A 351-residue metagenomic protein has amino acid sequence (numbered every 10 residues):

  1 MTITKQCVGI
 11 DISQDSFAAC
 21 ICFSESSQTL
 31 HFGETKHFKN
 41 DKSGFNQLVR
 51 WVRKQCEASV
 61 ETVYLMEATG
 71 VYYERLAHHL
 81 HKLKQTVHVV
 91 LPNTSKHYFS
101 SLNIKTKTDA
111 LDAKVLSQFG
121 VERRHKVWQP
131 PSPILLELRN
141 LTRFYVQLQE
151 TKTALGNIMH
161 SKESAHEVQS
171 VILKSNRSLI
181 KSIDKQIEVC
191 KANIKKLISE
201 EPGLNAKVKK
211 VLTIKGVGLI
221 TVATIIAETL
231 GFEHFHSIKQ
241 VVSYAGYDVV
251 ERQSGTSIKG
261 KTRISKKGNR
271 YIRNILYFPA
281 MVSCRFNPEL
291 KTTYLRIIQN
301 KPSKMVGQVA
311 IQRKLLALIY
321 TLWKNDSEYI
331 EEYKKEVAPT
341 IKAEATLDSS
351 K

Functional and structural regions predicted by a protein language model:
T2-S24, L116: Gly/Thr-rich phosphate-binding beta-strand-loop-beta motif of the actin/hexokinase/Hsp70
S26-S59, V63: Nucleic-acid-processing active sites and adjacent nucleic-acid-binding tracks, predominantly divalent metal-dependent
C56, V127-N140, A165-V168, G260-K266 (+1 more regions): Short, solvent-exposed helix-loop connector elements
L65-R75: Acidic, metal-coordinating catalytic cores used for nucleic-acid/nucleotide bond scission and strand-transfer chemistry
H78, K82, H88-K210: Long, charge-rich intrinsically disordered scaffolds of nucleic-acid metabolism proteins
L212-T213, L219, T224-K304, T340: Phosphate-backbone recognition surface of nucleic-acid-processing proteins
T256-S257, Y294-K351: Low-complexity, acidic/Ser/Thr- and charged residue-rich accessory regions of DNA metabolism proteins
